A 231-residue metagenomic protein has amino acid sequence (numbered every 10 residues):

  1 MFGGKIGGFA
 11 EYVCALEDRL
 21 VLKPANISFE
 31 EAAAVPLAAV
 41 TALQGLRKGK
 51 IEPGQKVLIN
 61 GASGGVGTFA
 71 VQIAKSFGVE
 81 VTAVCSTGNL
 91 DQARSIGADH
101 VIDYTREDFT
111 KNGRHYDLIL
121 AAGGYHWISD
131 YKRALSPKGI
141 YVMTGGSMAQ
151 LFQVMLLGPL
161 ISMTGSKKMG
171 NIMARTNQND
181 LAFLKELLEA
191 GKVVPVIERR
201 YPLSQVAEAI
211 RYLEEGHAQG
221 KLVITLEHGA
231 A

Functional and structural regions predicted by a protein language model:
M1-A231: Terminal helix/beta-alpha structural elements that buttress the NAD(P)+-binding lobe
